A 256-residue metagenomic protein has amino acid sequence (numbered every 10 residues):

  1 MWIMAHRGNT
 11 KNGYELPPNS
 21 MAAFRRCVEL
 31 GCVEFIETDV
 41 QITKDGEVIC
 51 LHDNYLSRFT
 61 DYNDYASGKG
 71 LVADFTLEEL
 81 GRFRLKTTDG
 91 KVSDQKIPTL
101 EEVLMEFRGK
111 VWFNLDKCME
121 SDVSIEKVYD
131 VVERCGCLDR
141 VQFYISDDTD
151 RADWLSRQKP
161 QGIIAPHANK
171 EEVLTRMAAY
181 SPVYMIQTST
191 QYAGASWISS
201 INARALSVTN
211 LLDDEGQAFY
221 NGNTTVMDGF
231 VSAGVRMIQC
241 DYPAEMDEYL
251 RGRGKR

Functional and structural regions predicted by a protein language model:
M1-R256: Phosphate-group recognition and catalysis centered on beta-loop-alpha active-site segments
